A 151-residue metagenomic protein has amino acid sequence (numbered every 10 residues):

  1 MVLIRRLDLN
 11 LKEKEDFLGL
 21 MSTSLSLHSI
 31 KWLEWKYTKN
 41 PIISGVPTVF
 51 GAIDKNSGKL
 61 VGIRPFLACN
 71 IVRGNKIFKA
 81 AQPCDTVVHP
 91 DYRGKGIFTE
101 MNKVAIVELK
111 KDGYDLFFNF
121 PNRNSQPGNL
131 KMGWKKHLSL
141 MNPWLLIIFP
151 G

Functional and structural regions predicted by a protein language model:
M1-V61, F66-L67, F78-Q82, G151: Short amphipathic alpha-helix that is part of the acyltransferase structural core
K39, A68-G74, V104-V107: Catalytic micro-motifs at enzyme active sites that drive phosphoryl/nucleotidyl and oxygen chemistry
F66-I71, T86-V88, P121-N124: An acidic- and aromatic-residue-enriched active-site/binding cleft used to recognize and process polar
I71, F120, K135-G151: Conserved catalytic-core motifs of GNAT/GCN5-like acyltransferases
I71-P83, R93: A conserved beta-turn-beta hairpin within the catalytic core of GNAT-like acetyltransferases that forms part
V88, G94-V107: Conserved acetyl-CoA-binding loop-helix of GNAT-fold acetyltransferases
L109-N122: Conserved GNAT acetyl-CoA-binding A-motif
P127-K131: Conserved active-site tyrosine of GNAT-family acetyltransferases
